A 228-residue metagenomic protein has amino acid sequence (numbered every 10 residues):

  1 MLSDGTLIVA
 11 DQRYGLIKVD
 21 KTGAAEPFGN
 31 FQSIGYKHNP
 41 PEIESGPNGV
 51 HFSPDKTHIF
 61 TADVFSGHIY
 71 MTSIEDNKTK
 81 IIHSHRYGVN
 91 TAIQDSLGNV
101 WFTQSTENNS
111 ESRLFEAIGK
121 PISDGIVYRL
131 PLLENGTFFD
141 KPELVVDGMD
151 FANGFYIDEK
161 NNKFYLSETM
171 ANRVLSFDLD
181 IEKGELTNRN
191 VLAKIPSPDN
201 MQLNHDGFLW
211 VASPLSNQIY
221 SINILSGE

Functional and structural regions predicted by a protein language model:
M1-T6, I34-H58, H85-N108, D124-I126 (+2 more regions): Beta-rich, blade/repeat-based domains predominating in secreted/periplasmic proteins but also intracellular
L7-Q32: Beta-propeller domains
D11-Q12, V64, S105-E107, T169 (+2 more regions): Short loop/turn segments immediately following the C-termini of beta-strands
R13, S66, P121-D124, A171 (+2 more regions): A detector of repeated loop/turn-to-beta-strand junctions in beta-rich toroidal repeat architectures
G15-I17, H68-Y70, G125-Y128, R173-L175 (+1 more regions): A short loop-to-beta-strand structural motif that recurs across blades of beta-propeller domains
D20-A24, S73-N77, P131-G136, D178-E182 (+1 more regions): Short loop/turn segments that connect beta-strands within beta-propeller blades
G119-L133: Beta-propeller blade signature
A171-R173, V191-E228: Loop/turn-rich, solvent-exposed surfaces of beta-rich toroidal or solenoidal domains
